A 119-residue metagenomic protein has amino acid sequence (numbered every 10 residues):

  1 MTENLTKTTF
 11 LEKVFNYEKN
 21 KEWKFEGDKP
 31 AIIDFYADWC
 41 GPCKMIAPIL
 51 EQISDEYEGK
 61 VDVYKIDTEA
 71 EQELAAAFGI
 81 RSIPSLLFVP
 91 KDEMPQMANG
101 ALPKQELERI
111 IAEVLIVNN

Functional and structural regions predicted by a protein language model:
M1-L11, I116-N119: N-terminal targeting signals for export/organelle localization
N4, F35, I46-S54, E58-E73 (+1 more regions): Thiol-based oxidoreductase modules, predominantly thioredoxin-like and allied folds used for disulfide exchange
L5-A31: A short beta-strand-turn-helix
T8-L11, Q72-E73, Q105: Acidic phosphotransfer microenvironment of two-component signaling modules
F10, F35-Y36, V89: Conserved hydrophobic/aromatic "anchor" residues that stabilize well-ordered secondary structure elements
D28-A31, F35-W39, S82: Short pre-active-site segment immediately N-terminal to redox-active cysteine/selenocysteine motifs in thiol-based
G41-K44, L87: Cys/His/Pro-rich metal-binding microdomains
S82, L87-N119: Non-catalytic, surface beta->alpha helical segment in thiol-disulfide oxidoreductase systems
